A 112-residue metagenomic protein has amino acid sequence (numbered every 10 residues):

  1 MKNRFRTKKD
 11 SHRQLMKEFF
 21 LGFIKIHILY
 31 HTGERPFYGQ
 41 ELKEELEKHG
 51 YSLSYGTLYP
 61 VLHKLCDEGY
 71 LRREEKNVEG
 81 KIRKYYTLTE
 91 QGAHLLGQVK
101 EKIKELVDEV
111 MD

Functional and structural regions predicted by a protein language model:
K2-K17: Short, Lys/Arg-enriched N-terminal segment that forms or immediately precedes the first helix of a structured domain
K8-S11, C66-L71: Extended, well-structured beta-strand/loop surface patches that form recognition or cofactor-anchoring regions within
L15-T57: N-terminal helix-turn-helix DNA-binding core of bacterial DNA-binding proteins
Y55, K81-I82: Short, aromatic/basic-enriched loop-to-helix "N-cap" motif that marks the start of an alpha-helix at regulatory
L58-P60, K64-L65: Basic amphipathic alpha-helical segments that dock to polyanions
E68-K81, T87: Beta-hairpin "wing" of winged helix-turn-helix
I82-V99: Basic, amphipathic "hinge/linker" alpha-helix immediately C-terminal to the N-terminal HTH DNA-binding motif
H94-D112: Amphipathic alpha-helical dimerization/coiled-coil segments that flank or bridge DNA-binding/regulatory modules
